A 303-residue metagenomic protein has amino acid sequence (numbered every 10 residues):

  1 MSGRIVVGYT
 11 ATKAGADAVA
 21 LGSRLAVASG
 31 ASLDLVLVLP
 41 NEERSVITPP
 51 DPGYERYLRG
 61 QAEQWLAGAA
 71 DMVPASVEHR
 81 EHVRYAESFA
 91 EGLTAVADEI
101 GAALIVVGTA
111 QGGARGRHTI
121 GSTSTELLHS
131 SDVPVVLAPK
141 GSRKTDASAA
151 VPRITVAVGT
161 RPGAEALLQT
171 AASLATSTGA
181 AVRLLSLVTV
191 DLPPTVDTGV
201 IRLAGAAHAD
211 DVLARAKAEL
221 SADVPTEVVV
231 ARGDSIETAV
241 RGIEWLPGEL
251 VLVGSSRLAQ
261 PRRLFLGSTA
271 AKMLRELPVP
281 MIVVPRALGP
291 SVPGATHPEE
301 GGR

Functional and structural regions predicted by a protein language model:
M1, A14, D71-I105, L220-V251 (+2 more regions): Structural beta-alpha unit
M1-P52, P152-T198, R202, A218-E219 (+3 more regions): Small/aliphatic-rich secondary-structure junction motif
D34-V36, R80-R84, V136, R183-L185 (+2 more regions): General small-molecule cofactor/ligand-binding pocket signal
P52-Q64, I201-D211: A short acidic, glycine-rich active-site loop that binds or catalyzes chemistry on phosphate/adenosine moieties
L104-S130, L250-E276, P290: Glycine-rich, Arg-bearing micro-motifs that act as flexible, cationic patches
V107-T109, V135-G141, M281-P285: Short beta-strand elements of ligand-binding domains
S124-K144: Short, structured interface segments
S142-P152: Intrinsically disordered, low-complexity Ser/Thr-rich linker and spacer segments in cell-wall-related proteins
